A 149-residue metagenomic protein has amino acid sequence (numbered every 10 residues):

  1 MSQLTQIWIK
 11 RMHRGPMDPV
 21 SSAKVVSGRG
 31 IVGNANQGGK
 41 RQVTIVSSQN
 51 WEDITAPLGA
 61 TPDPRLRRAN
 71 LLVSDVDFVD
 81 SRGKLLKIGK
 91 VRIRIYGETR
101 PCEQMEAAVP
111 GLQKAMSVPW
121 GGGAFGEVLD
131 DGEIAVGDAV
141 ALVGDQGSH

Functional and structural regions predicted by a protein language model:
M1-H149: Metal-cofactor-dependent catalytic cores
